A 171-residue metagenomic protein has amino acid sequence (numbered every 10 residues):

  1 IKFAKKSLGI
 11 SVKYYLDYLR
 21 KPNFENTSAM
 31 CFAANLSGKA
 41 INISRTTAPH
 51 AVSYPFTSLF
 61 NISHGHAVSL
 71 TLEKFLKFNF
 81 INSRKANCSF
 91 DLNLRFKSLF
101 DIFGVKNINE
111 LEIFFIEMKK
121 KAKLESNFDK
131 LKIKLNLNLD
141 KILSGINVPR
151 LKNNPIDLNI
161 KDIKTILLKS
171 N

Functional and structural regions predicted by a protein language model:
I1-K5, F24-T27, G65-H66, S89 (+3 more regions): Amphipathic, non-membrane alpha-helical segments in soluble helical-bundle scaffolds
I1-S44, P155: Carboxylate- and glycine-rich phosphate/diphosphate-binding segment that chelates Mg2+/Mn2+
K5-L16, C31-N35, P49, S53-T57 (+5 more regions): Predominant activation on well-ordered alpha-helical scaffold segments within soluble catalytic domains
S11-Y14, Y18, N79, A122 (+1 more regions): A short secondary-structure junction motif
A34-S37, F103-K106, G145-P149, S170: Alpha-helix boundary/capping residues
L36-V68, V148-N153: Glycine-rich phosphate/pyrophosphate-binding beta-alpha loops
S58-N138: Gly/Pro-rich interdomain helix-loop hinge
L135-N171: Short, amphipathic C-terminal "tail helix"
